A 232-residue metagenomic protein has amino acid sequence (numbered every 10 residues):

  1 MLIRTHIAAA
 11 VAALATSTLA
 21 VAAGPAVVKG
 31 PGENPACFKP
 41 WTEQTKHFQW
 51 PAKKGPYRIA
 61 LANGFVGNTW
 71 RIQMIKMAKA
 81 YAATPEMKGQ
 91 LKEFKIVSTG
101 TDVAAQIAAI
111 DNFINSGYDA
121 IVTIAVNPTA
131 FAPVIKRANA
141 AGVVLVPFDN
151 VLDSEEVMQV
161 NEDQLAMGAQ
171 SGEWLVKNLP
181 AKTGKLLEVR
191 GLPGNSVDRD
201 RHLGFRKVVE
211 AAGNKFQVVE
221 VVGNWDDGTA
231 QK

Functional and structural regions predicted by a protein language model:
L2-R4, A15, V21-K232: A residue-level marker of the well-folded mature domains of exported/periplasmic proteins
A9, A20-V21: Cleavable N-terminal signal peptides
